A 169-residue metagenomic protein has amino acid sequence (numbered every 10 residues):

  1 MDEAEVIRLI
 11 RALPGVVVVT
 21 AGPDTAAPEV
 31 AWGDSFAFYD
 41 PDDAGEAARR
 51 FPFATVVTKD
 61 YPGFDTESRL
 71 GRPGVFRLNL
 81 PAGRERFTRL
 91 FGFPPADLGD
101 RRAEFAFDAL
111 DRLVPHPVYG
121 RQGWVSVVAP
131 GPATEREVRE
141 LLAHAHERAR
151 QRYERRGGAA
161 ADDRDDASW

Functional and structural regions predicted by a protein language model:
M1-W169: Charge-dense, helix-prone N-terminal extensions
